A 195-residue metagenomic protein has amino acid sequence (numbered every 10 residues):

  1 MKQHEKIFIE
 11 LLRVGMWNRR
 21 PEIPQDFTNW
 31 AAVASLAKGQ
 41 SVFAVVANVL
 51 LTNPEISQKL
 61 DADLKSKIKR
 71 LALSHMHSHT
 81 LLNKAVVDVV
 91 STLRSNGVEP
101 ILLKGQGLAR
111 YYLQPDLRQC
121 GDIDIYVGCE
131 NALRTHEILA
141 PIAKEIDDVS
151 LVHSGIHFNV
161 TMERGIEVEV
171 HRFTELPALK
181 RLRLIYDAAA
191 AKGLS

Functional and structural regions predicted by a protein language model:
M1-G121, V127-S195: Conserved NTP-donor binding/palm subdomain of two-metal-ion nucleotidyltransferases/polymerases, i.e., the charged
